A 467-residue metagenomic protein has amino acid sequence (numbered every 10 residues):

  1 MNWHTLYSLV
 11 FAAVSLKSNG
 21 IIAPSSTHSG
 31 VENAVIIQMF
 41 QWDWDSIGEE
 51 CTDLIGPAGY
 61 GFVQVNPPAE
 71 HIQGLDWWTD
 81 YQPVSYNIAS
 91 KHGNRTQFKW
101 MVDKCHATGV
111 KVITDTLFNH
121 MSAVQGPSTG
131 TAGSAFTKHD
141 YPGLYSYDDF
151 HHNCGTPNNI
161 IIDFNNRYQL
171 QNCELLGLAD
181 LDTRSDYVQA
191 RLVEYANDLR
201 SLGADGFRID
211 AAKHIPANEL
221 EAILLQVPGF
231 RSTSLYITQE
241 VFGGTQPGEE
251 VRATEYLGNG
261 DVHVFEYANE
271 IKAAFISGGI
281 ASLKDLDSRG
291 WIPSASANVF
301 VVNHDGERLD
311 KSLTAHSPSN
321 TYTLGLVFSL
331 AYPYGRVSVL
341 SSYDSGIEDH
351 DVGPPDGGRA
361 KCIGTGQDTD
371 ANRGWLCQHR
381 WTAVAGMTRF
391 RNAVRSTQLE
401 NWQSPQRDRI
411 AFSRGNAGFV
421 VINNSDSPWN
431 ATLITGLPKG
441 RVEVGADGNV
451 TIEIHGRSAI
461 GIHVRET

Functional and structural regions predicted by a protein language model:
M1-L9: Classical eukaryotic N-terminal signal peptides for Sec-dependent ER targeting/secretion, especially the positively
L9-L16, I21-I36, F40, E49-G56 (+8 more regions): Active-site-proximal helices and loops of the catalytic beta/alpha 8
S15, F164-D186, T388-T397: Alpha-helix-centered segments that form part of catalytic cores
V35-S46, L178-A190: Active-site mouth loops of central-metabolism enzymes
P83-A89: Glycine-rich FAD cofactor-binding loop and adjacent beta-loop-alpha segment at the N-terminus of flavoprotein
S90, S185, R441: Solvent-exposed, flexible loop/coil residues
T129-L176: Core domains of carbohydrate- and sulfate-ester-processing enzymes
